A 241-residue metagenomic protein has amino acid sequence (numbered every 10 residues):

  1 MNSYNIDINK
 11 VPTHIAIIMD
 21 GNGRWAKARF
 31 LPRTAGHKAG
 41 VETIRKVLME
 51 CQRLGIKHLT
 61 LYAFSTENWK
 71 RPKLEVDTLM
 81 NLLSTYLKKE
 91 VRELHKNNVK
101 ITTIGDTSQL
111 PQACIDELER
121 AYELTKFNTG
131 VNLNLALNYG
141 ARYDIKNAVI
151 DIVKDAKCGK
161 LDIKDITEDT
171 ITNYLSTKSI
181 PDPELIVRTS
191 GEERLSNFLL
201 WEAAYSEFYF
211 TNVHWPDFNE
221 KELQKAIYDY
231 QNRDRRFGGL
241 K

Functional and structural regions predicted by a protein language model:
M1-K241: Flexible, compositionally biased loop and terminal segments
